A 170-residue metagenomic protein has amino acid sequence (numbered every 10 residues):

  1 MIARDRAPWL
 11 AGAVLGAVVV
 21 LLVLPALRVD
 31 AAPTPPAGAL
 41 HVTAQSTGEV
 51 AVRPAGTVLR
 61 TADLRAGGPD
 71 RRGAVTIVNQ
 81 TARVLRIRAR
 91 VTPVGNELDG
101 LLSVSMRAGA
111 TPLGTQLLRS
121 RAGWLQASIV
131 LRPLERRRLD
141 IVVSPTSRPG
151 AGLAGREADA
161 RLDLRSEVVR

Functional and structural regions predicted by a protein language model:
I2-R170: Long, small/polar-residue-biased beta-strand-and-loop interaction regions
